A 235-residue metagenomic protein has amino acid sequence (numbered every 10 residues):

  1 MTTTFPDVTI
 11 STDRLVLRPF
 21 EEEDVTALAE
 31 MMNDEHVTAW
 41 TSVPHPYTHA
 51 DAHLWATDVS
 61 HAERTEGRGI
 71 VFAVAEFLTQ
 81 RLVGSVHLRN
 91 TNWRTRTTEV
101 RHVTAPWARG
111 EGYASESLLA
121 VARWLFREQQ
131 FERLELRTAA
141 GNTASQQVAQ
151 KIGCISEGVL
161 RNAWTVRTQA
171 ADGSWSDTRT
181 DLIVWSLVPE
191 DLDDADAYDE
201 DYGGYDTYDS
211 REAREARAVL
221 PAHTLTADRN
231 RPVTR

Functional and structural regions predicted by a protein language model:
M1-E35, A75-R235: Acyl-donor (CoA/ACP) binding surface of acyl/acetyltransferases
F20, A39, T48-A50, E63 (+1 more regions): A short hydrophobic/aromatic micro-motif that marks alpha-helical segments and, especially, helix-coil
M32, T41, E63-T65: Hydrophobic residues in alpha-helical segments
H36-D58: Conserved GNAT-fold acetyl-CoA-binding loop/helix
H36-V37, H61-R64, Q130: Generic structural signal for secondary-structure transition and capping sites
V59-A73: A short helix-loop-beta-strand connector motif used in the catalytic cores of GNAT acetyltransferases and, in some
